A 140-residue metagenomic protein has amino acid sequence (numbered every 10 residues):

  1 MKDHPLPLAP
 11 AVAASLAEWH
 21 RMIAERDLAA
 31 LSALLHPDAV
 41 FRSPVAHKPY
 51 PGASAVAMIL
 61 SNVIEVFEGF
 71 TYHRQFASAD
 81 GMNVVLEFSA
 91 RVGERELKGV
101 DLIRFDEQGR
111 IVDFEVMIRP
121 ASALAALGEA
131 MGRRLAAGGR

Functional and structural regions predicted by a protein language model:
M1-A33, P37, L135-R140: Short, low-complexity N-terminal intrinsically disordered segments enriched in polar/charged residues
K2-P7, M58-R140: A beta-strand edge to alpha-helix "cap/lid" segment located at domain peripheries
L6, M22, A46-H47, L102: Short N-terminal micro-motifs specific to bacterial/archaeal maturation and metal-cluster initiation sites
P10-H20, S43-P44, V56-L60, L86-F88: Short, mixed-charge, low-aromatic patches
A11, E18, A30, A55 (+2 more regions): Exposed alpha-helical structural elements
M22-E25, A30, A39, V85 (+2 more regions): Small-side-chain structural scaffolding
L28-A30, L34-G81: A solvent-exposed, acidic/Ser-Thr-rich amphipathic alpha-helical stretch
